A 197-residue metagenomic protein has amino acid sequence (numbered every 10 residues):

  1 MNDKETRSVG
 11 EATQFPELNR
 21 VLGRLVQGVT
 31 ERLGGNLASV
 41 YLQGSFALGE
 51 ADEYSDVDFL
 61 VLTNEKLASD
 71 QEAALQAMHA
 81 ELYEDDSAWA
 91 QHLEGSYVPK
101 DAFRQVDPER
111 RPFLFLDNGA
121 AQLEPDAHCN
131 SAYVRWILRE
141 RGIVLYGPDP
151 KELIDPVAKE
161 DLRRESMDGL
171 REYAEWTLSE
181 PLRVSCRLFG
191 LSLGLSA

Functional and structural regions predicted by a protein language model:
M1-V40, D70-E72: Helical scaffold of the NTase/Pol beta-like nucleotidyltransferase catalytic core
K4-E11, A77-L188, S192-G194: Conserved NTP/Mg2+-binding pocket subregion across the NTase superfamily
V29-G34, L48-E53, S87: Short secondary-structure boundary/capping segments within folded domains
E31, G35, E65-A68, E81-D85: Short helix-loop boundary/capping segments at the starts of domains
L37-S39, F59, E65, Q71 (+1 more regions): Extended low-complexity acidic/polar segments
G44, L48-M78, H92-Y97: Catalytic metal-binding acidic patch
A197: CN hydrolase (nitrilase-like) catalytic-core segments centered on the catalytic cysteine and neighboring Lys/Glu
